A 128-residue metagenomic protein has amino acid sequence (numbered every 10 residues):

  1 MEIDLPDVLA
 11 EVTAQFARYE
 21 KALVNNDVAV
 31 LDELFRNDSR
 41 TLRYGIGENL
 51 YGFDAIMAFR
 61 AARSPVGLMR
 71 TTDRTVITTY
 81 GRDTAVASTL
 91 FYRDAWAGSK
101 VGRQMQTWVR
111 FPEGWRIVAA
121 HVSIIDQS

Functional and structural regions predicted by a protein language model:
M1-D7, L68-M69, T84-A85, R116: C-terminal-biased regions
M1-N37, S128: Short, low-complexity N-terminal intrinsically disordered segments enriched in polar/charged residues
E11, I46, A55-G98: Surface-exposed, charged secondary-structure patches
Y19, L31-D32, R40-T41, G52 (+3 more regions): Hydrophobic pocket/interface hotspot
F35, F91-R93, H121-I124: Short beta-strand segments enriched in hydrophobic/aromatic residues within well-folded beta-rich domains
N37, D73, Q104: Residues that flank catalytic or metal-binding motifs in active/ligand-binding sites
Y51, D94-A97, I125-S128: A short local loop/turn or secondary-structure capping micro-motif enriched for an aromatic residue
V101-S128: Short beta-strand edge/turn micro-motifs at domain boundaries
